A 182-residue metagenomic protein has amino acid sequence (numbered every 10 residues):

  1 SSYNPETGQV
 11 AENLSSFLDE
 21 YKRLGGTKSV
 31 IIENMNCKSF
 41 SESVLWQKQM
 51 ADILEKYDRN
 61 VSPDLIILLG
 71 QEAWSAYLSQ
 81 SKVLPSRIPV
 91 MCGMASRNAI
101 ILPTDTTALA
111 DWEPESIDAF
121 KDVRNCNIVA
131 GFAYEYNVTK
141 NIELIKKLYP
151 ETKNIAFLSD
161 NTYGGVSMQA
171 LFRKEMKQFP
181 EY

Functional and structural regions predicted by a protein language model:
S1-Y182: Short hydrophobic alpha-helices and adjacent helix-cap/hinge residues
